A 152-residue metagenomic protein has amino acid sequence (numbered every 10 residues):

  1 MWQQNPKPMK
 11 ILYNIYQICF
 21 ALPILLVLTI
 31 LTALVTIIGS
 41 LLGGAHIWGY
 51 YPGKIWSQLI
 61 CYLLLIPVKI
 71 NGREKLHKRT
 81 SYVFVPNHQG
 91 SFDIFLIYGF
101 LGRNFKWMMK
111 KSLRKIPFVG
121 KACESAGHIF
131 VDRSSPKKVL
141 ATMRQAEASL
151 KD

Functional and structural regions predicted by a protein language model:
W2-P8, L12-I15, L140-D152: Non-catalytic C-terminal accessory region of glycerolipid acyltransferases and related lyso-lipid remodeling enzymes
K7-K69, K121-A122: A transmembrane-helix-recognition feature enriched in membrane-embedded lipid enzymes and envelope glyco-/phospholipid
L63-D152: Soluble catalytic domains of membrane acyltransferases
